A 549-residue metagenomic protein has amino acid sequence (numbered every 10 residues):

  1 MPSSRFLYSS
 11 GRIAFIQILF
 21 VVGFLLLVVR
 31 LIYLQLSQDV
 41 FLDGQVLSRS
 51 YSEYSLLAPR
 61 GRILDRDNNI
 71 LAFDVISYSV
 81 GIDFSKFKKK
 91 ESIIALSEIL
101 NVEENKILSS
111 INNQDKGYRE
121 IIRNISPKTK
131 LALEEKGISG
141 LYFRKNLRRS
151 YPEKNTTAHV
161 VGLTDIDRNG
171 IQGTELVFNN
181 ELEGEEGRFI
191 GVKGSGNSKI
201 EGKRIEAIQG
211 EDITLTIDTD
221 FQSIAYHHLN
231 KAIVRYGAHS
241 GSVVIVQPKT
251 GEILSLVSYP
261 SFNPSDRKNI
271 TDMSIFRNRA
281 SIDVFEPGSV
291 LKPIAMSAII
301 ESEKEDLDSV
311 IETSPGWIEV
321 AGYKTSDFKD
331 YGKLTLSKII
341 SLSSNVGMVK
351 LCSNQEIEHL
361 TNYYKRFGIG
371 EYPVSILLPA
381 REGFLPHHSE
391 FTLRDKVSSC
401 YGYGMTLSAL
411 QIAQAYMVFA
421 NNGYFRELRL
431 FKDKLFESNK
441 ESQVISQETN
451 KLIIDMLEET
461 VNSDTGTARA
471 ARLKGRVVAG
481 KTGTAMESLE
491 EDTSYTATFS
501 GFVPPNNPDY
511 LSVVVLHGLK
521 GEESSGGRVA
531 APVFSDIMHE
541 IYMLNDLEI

Functional and structural regions predicted by a protein language model:
M1-R267, E358-G368, S488-E490, V515-I549: Periplasmic/cell-envelope proteins involved in peptidoglycan metabolism and beta-lactam response
A72, K193-G202, V243, Q247-S289 (+3 more regions): Beta-lactam-recognizing serine transpeptidase/beta-lactamase-like catalytic domain environment
